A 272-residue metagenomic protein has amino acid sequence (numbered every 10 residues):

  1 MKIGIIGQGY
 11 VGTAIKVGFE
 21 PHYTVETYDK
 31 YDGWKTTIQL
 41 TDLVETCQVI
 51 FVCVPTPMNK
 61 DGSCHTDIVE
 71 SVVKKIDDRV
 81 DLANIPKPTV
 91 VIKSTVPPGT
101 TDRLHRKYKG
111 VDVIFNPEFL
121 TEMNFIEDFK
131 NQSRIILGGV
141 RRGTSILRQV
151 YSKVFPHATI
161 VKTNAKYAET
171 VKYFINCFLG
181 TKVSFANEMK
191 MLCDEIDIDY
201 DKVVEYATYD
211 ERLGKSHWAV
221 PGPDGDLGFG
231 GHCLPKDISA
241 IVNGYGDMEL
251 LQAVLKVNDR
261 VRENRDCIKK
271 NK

Functional and structural regions predicted by a protein language model:
M1-K272: Structural/interface elements that position substrates and couple domains in central-metabolism enzymes
